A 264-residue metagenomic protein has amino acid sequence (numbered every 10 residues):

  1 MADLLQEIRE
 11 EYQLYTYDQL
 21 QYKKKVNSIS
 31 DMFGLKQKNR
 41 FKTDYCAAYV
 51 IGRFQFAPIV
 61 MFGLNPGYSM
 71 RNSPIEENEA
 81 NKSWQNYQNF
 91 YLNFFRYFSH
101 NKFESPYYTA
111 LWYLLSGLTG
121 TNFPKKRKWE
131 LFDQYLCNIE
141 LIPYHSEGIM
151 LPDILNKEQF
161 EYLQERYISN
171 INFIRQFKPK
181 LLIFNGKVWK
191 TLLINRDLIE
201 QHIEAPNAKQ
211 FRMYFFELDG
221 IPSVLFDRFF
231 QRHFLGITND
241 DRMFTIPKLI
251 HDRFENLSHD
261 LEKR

Functional and structural regions predicted by a protein language model:
M1-I29, I154-I171, W189-R264: C-terminal capping/extension of enzyme domains
A2-F177: A polyanion-binding, active-site-adjacent surface
A57, K178-K180, L218-P222: A short helix->loop->beta-strand "cap" motif at the edges of active sites that frequently abuts
M61, L181-I183, L225: Structural motif
N65-S69, I142-S146, K187-T191, F229-F234: Short, solvent-exposed loop/turn segments at secondary-structure junctions
I174-L193: Internal, well-ordered interaction modules that form the hydrophobic cores of assembly/scaffold domains in eukaryotic
